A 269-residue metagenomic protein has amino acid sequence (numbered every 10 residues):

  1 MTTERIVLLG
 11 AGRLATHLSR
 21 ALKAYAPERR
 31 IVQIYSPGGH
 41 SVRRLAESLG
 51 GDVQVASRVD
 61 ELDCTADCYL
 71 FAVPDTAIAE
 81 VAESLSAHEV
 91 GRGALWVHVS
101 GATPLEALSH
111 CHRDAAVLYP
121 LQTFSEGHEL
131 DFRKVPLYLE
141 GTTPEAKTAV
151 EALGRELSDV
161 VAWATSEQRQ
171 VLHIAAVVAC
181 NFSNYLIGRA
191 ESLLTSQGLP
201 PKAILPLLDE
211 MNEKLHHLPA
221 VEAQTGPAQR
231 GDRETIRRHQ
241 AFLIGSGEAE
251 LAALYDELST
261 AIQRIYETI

Functional and structural regions predicted by a protein language model:
M1-E61: NAD(P)+-binding Rossmann beta1-loop-alpha1 motif at the extreme N-terminus of oxidoreductases
T3-R5, G93, K134: Phosphate-coordination loops involved in phosphoryl transfer and adenosine-cofactor binding
T16, R20-A24, E47, E83 (+3 more regions): Short, well-ordered alpha-helices that flank and scaffold nucleotide-derived cofactor binding pockets
L18, S41-S48, D52, D114 (+3 more regions): Internal alpha-helical scaffold of NAD(P)-dependent oxidoreductase catalytic cores
G39, E47-E129: Rossmann-like NAD(P)(H) cofactor-binding subdomain of soluble oxidoreductases
D209-I269: Interdomain hinge/lid region at the active-site interface of Rossmann-like NAD(P)-dependent oxidoreductases
